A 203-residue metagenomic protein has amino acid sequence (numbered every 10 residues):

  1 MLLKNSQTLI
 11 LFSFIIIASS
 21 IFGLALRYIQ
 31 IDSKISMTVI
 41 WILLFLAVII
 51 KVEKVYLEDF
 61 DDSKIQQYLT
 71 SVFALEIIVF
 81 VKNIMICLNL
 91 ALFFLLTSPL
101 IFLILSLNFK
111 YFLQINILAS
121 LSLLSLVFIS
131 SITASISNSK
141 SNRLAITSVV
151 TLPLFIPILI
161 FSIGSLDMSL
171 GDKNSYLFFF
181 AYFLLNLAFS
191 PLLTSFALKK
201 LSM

Functional and structural regions predicted by a protein language model:
M1-L11: Aromatic- and glycine-rich beta-strand/loop motifs that create alpha-glucan
I21, S36-E53: Long, hydrophobic alpha-helical segments
I21-S33: Short, hydrophobic transmembrane alpha-helix segments
V55-I86: Helix-loop-helix units of permease transmembrane domains in multi-pass membrane transporters, especially ABC
F80-S106, S125: Hydrophobic alpha-helical transmembrane segments that constitute the membrane-spanning cores of multi-pass membrane
S120-L152, S202-M203: A structural motif at transmembrane helix-loop-helix junctions in multipass membrane proteins
F155-S169: Hydrophobic alpha-helical transmembrane segments in multi-pass integral membrane proteins
N186-M203: Junction motif at the cytosolic side of a transmembrane helix
